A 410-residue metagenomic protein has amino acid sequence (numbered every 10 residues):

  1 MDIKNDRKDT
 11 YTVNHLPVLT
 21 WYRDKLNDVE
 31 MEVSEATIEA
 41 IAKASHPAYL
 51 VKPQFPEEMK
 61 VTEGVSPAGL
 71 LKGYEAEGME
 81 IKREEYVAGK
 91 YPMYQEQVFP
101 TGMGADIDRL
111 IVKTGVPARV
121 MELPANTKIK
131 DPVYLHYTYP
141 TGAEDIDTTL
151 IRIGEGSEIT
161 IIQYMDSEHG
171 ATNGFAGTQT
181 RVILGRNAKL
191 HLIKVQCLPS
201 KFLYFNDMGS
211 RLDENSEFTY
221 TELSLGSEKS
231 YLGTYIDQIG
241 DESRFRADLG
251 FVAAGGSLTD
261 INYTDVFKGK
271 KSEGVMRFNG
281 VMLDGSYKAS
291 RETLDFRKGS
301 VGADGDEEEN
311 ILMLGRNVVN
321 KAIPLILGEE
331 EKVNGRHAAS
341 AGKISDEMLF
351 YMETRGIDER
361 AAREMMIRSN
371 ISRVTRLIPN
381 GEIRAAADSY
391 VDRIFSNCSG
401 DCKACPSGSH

Functional and structural regions predicted by a protein language model:
M1-T114: Long, low-complexity, mixed-charge
I3, Q97-I357, T375-P406, H410: Conserved beta-strand/loop scaffold segments within soluble protein domains that form the structured core and edges
S243, A362-R363: Small-residue helix-packing motif on alpha-helices
E364-R373, V391: Small/polar glycine-rich anion-binding or flexible loop at a beta-alpha turn
